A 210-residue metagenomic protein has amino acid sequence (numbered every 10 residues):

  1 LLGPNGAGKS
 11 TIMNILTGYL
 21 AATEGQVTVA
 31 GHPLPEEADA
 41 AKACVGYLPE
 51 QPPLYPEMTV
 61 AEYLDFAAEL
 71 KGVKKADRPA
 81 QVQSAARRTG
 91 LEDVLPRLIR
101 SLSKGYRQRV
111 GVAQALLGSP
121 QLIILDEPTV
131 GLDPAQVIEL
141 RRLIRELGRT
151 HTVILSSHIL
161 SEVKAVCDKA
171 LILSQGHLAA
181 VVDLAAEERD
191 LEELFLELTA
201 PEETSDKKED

Functional and structural regions predicted by a protein language model:
T17: Helix-to-loop junction immediately C-terminal to a conserved catalytic motif
G25-E36, A40-A41, A180-V182: Conserved ABC transporter NBD signature motif
D65, E69, A76-V94: Conserved ABC ATPase "signature" region
L98-G105: Conserved ABC ATPase signature
L117-Q121: A short, proline-enriched helix->beta-strand linker immediately N-terminal to the Walker B motif in ABC-type P-loop
I123-E127, L132: Catalytic Walker B motif of ABC-type/P-loop ATPase nucleotide-binding domains
V137-R149: Helical segment within the ABC ATPase nucleotide-binding domain
